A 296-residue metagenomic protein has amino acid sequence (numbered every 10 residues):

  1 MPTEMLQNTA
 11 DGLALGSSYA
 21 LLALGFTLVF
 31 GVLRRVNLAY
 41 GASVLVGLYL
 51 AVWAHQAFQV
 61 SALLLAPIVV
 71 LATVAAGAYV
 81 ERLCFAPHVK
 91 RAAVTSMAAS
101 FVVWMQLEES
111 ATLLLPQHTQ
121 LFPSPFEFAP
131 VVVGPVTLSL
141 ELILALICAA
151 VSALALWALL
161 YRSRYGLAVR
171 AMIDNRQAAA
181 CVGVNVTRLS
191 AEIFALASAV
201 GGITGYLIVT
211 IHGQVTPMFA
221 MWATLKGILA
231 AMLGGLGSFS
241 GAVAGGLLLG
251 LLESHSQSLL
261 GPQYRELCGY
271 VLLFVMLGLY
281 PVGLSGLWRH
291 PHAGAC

Functional and structural regions predicted by a protein language model:
M1-L21, L50, V60-L65, R91-M97 (+5 more regions): Membrane-interfacial amphipathic/re-entrant helices at transmembrane-helix boundaries
P2-S18, Y40, L159-R164, I193-L233 (+1 more regions): Inter-helical junctions in multi-pass inner-membrane proteins, predominant in energy-converting antiporter-like
E4-Q56, Y79-R91, T95, L233-F239: Single transmembrane alpha-helix segments in multi-pass membrane proteins
L15, T137-V215, F239-A244: Helix-loop-helix "hairpin" substructures at the membrane interface of multi-pass membrane proteins
F26, Q59-V103, S110, A244-L249 (+1 more regions): Alpha-helical transmembrane segments within multi-pass membrane transporters and channels
S43, H88-T112, A220-M232, G261-Y280: Pore- or pathway-lining transmembrane helices of multi-pass membrane proteins that form conduits for solutes/ions
M97-A98, M105-V133, S258-R265, S285-A293: Extracellular/periplasmic helix-loop junction at the C-terminal end of a transmembrane helix in multi-pass membrane
H118, D174-C181, N185-R188, L259-C296: Cytosolic-side transmembrane-helix boundaries in multi-pass membrane proteins
